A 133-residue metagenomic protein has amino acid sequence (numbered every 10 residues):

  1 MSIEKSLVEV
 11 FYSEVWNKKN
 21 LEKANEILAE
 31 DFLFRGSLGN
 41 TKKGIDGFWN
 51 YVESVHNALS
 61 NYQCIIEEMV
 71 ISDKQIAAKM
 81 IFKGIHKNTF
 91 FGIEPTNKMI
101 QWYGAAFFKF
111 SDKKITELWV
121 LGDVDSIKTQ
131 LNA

Functional and structural regions predicted by a protein language model:
M1-A133: C-terminal and inter-domain tail/linker signature
